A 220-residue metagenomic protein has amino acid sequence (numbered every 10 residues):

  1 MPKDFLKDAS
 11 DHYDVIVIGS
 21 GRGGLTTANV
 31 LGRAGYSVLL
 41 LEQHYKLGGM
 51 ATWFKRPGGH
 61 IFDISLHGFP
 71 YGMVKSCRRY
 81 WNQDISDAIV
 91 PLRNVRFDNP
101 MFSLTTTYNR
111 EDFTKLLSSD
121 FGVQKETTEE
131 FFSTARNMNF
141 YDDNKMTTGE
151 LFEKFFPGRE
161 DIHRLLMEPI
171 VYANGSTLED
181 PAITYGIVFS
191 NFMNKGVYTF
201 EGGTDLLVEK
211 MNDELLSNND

Functional and structural regions predicted by a protein language model:
M1-V15, R33-A34: Extreme N-terminal leader/targeting segments of oxidoreductases
G19-R22, Q43: Glycine-rich Rossmann-fold phosphate-binding loop(s) that bind the pyrophosphate of adenine dinucleotide cofactors
T26-Y36, S217-N218: A short, Lys/Arg-enriched amphipathic alpha-helix followed by its capping loop at the start of a domain
G32-P57: Glycine-rich FAD pyrophosphate-binding loop
G58-S133, N137-M138: Dinucleotide-binding Rossmann-like beta1-alpha1 core, especially the glycine-rich loop that anchors the ADP
M101-T184, K195-Y198: Rossmann-like flavin
V188-D220: Helical element adjacent to the flavin cofactor pocket in flavoenzyme catalytic cores
